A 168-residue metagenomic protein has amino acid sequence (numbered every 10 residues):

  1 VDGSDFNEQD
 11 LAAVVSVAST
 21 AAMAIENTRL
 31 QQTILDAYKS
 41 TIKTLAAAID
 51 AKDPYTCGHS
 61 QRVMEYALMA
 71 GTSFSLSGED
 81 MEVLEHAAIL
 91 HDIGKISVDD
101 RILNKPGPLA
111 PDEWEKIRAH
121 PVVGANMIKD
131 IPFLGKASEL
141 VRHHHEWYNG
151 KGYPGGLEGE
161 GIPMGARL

Functional and structural regions predicted by a protein language model:
V1-D2, A24: Sensory-domain boundary capping and coupling elements
G3-Q9, K43-L168: Metal-dependent catalytic cores of enzymes that make or break cyclic nucleotides and related phosphoester linkages
Q9, I25-T41: Short alpha-helical interdomain "coupling" segment at the junction between an upstream regulatory sensor module
V15-A22: Allosteric cytosolic regulatory segments
S16, D36-S40, T44, A51: PAS-family sensory domains
V17, T33-D36, V98-D99: Active-site-proximal flexible loops/turns
M23-L30, T72, N126: A generic secondary-structure boundary signal that marks alpha-helix termini
